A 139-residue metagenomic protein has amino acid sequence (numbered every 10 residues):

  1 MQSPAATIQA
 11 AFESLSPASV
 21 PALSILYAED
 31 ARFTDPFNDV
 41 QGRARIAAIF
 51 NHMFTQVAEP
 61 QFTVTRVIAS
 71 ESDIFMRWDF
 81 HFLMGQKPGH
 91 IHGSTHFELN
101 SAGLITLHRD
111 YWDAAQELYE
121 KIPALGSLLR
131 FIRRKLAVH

Functional and structural regions predicted by a protein language model:
Q2, V40, Y119: Charge-dense, low-complexity intrinsically disordered segments
Q2-L26: Short acidic-aromatic low-complexity motifs
S3, T7, R45, G89: Soluble or luminal CAZymes and related metallo-dependent hydrolases
I8, F12, Y27, F50 (+2 more regions): Hydrophobic alpha-helical core bundles mediating ligand binding, dimerization, or RNAP-core interactions
I8-S14, P36, V64, G93: Short, charged low-complexity linear motifs
S16-S19, D35, Q86: Flexible interhelical turns and helix-capping residues at alpha-helix boundaries within structured domains
P21-A22, A28-S72: A solvent-exposed, acidic/Ser-Thr-rich amphipathic alpha-helical stretch
T55-Q61, T65-H139: A beta-strand edge to alpha-helix "cap/lid" segment located at domain peripheries
